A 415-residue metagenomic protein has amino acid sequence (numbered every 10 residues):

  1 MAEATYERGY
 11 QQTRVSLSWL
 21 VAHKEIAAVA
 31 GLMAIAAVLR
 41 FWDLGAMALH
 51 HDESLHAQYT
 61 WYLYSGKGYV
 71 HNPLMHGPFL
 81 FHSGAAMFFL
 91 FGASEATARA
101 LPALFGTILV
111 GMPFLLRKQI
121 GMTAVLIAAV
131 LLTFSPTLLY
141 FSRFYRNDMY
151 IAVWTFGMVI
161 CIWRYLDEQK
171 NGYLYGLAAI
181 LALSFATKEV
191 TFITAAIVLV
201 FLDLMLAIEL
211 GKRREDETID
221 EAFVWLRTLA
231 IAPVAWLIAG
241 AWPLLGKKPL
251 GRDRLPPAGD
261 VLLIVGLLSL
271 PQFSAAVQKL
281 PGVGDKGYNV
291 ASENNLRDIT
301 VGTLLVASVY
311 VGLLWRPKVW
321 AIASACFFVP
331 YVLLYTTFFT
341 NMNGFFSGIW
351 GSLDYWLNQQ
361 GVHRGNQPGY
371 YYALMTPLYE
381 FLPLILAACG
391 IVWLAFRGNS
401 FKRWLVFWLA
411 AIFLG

Functional and structural regions predicted by a protein language model:
A2-G415: Membrane-integral, polyisoprenol-dependent glycosyltransferases of the GT-C/oligosaccharyltransferase superfamily
